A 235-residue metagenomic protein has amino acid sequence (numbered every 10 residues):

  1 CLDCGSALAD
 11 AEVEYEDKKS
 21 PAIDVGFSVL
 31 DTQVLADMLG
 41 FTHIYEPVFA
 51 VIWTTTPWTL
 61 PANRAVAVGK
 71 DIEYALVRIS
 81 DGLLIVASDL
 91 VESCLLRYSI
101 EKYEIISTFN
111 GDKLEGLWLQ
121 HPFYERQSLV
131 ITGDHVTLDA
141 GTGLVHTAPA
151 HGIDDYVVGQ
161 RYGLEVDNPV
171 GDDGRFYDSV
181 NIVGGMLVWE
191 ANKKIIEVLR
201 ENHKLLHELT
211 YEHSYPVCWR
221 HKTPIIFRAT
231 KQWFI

Functional and structural regions predicted by a protein language model:
C1-P61, E73-A75, K113-Q120, R126-Q127 (+2 more regions): Residue patterns forming the tRNA-binding/recognition surfaces of aminoacyl-tRNA synthetases and related DALR
N63-I79: ADP-ribosyltransferase catalytic core
Y74-L117: Carboxylate/His-rich catalytic cores and anion/metal-binding grooves
D81-G82, F123-E125: Glycine-centered tight beta-turn/hairpin loop motif at sheet-sheet or coil-to-beta transitions
I131: Substrate/cofactor-recognition hotspot
